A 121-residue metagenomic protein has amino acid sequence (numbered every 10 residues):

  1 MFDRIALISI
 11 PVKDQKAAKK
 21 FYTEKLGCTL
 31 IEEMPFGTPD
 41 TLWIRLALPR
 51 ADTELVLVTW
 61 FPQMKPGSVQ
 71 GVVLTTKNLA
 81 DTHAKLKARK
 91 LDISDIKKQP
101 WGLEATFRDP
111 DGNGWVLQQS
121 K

Functional and structural regions predicted by a protein language model:
F2, S9-D52: Core segments of cupin and vicinal oxygen chelate
F2-L7, G67-G71: Short, solvent-exposed beta-strand edge segments and adjacent coil->beta transition regions
K13-K16, P66, G71-G114, Q119: Vicinal oxygen chelate
F36-T38, Q63-M64, Q99: A short beta-turn/loop motif at secondary-structure boundaries
P49-E54, Q63-M64, L79-D81: Short, charged/polar surface micro-motifs in flexible loops or helix N-caps
A51-L55, G112-W115: Short, charged/polar, Gly/Pro-enriched secondary-structure boundary elements
